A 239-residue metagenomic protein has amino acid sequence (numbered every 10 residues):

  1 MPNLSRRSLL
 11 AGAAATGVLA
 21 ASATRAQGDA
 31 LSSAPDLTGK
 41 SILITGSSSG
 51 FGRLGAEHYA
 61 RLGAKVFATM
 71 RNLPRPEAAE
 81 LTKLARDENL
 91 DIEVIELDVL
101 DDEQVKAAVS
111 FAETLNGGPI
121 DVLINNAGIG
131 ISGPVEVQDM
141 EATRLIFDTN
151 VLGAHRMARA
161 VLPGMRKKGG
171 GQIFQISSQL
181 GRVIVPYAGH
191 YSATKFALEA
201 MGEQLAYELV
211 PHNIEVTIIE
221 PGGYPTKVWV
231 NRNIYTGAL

Functional and structural regions predicted by a protein language model:
M1-T16: N-terminal secretory signal peptides and thylakoid transit peptides that target proteins across membranes
S48-S49: Conserved glycine-rich cofactor-binding loop
A64-A78: Conserved glycine-rich Rossmann-like NAD(P)H-binding loop of the short-chain dehydrogenase/reductase
P134-V135, A142-R144: Substrate-binding pocket helix/loop in short-chain dehydrogenase/reductase
A158, T194: Active-site helix of classical SDR
S178: Residue(s) in the substrate-gating loop at a strand-loop-helix junction that position the organic substrate next
P211-L239: SDR active-site lid
